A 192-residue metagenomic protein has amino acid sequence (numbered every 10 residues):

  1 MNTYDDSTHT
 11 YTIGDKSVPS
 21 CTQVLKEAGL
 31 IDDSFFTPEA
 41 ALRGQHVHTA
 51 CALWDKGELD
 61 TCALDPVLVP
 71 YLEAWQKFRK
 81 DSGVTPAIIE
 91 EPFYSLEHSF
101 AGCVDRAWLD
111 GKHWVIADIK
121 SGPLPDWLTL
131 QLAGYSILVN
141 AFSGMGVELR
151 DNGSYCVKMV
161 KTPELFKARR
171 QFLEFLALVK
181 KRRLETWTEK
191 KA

Functional and structural regions predicted by a protein language model:
M1-A101: Metal-dependent nuclease catalytic cores that hydrolyze phosphodiester bonds in DNA/RNA, characterized by
E91-A192: Nucleic-acid nuclease catalytic cores
